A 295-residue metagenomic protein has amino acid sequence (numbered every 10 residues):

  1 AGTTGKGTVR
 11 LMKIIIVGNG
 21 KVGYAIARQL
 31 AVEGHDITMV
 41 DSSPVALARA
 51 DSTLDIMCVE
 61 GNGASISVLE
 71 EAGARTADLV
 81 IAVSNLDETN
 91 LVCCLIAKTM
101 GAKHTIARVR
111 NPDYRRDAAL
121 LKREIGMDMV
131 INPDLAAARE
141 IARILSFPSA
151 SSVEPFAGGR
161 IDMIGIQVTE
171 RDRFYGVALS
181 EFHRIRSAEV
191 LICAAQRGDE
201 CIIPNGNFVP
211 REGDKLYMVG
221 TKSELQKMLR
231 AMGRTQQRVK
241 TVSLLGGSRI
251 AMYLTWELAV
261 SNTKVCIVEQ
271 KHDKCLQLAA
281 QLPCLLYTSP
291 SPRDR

Functional and structural regions predicted by a protein language model:
K13, V17, V40, I56 (+5 more regions): Cytosolic Rossmann-like ligand/nucleotide-binding regulatory domains
I15-G23, V239-N262, I267-E269: Glycine-rich adenosine-cofactor-binding loop
S43, N111, K271: Residues in the short beta-alpha loop(s) of Rossmann-like NAD(P)-binding domains
L47, C275: Short alpha-helix immediately C-terminal to the canonical SAM-binding loop
M100-P112: ADP-ribose/adenylate-binding Rossmann-like module
D113-I125: Rossmann-fold NAD(P)-binding glycine/threonine-rich loop
A136-F156: A charged, well-structured terminal subsegment
Y287-D294: Conserved small/polar residues in nucleotide/adenosyl-binding loops
